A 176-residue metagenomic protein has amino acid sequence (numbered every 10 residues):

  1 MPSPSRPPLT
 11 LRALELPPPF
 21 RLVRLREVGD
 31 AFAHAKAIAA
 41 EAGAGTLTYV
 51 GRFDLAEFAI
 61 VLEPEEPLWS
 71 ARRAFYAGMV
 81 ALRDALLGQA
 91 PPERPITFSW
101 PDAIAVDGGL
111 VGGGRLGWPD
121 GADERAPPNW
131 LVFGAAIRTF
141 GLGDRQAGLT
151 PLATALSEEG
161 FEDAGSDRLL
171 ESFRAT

Functional and structural regions predicted by a protein language model:
M1-P91, L110, L116-W118: N-terminal lobe of the biotin/lipoate ligase/transferase fold
L62-L68, D120, R138-G141, E158-D163: A generic structural motif
A71, F75-Y76, R83, T97-I104 (+2 more regions): Hydrophobic alpha-helical segments that drive targeting, anchoring, or assembly
P91-A126, A136: Acidic (Asp/Glu) carboxylate-rich active-site/surface patches
P95, N129-V132, D167-L169: Structural motif
E124-G160: Short, acidic (Asp/Glu-rich) active-site segment that either coordinates a divalent metal cofactor
E159-T176: Conserved, helical-rich catalytic subdomain that frames metal- and/or nucleotide-binding sites in enzyme alpha/beta
